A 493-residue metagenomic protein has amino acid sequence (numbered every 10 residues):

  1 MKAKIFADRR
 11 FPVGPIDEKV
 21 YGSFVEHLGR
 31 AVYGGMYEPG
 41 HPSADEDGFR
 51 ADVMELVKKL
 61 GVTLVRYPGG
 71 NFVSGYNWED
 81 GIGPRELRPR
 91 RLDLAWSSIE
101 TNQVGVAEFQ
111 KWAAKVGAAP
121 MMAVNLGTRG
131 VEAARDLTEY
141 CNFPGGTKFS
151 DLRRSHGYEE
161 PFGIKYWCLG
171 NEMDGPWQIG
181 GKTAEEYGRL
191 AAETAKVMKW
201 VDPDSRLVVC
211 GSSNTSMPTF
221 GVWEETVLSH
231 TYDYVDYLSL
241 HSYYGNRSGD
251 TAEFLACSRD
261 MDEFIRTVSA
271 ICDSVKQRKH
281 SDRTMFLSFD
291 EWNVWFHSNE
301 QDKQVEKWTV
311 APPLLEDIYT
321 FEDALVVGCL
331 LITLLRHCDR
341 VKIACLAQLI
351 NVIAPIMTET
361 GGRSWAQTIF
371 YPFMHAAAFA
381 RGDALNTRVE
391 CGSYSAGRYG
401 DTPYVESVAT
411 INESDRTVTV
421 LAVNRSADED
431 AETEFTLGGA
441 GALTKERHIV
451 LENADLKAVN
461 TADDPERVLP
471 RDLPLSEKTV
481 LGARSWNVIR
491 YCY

Functional and structural regions predicted by a protein language model:
M1-W223, L228-Y237, M261-D262, R266-E300 (+1 more regions): Non-catalytic accessory regions flanking glycosidase/transglycosidase catalytic cores in CAZymes
H241-C257: Active-site His/acidic residue clusters
Q304-V305: Acidic/histidine-rich catalytic cores and adjacent linkers of DNA breakage/strand-transfer/modification proteins
